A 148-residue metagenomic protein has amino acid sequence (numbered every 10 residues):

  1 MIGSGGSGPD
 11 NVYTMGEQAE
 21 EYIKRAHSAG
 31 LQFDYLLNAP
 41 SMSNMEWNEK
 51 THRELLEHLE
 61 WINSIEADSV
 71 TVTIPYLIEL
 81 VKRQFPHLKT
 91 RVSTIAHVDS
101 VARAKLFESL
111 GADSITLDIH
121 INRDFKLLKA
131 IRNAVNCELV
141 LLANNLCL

Functional and structural regions predicted by a protein language model:
M1-R103, T116-L148: Active-site pocket-lining/capping segments in soluble small-molecule metabolic enzymes
A104-G111: Short, surface-exposed amphipathic charged segments that create phosphate/polyanion-binding patches used for binding
